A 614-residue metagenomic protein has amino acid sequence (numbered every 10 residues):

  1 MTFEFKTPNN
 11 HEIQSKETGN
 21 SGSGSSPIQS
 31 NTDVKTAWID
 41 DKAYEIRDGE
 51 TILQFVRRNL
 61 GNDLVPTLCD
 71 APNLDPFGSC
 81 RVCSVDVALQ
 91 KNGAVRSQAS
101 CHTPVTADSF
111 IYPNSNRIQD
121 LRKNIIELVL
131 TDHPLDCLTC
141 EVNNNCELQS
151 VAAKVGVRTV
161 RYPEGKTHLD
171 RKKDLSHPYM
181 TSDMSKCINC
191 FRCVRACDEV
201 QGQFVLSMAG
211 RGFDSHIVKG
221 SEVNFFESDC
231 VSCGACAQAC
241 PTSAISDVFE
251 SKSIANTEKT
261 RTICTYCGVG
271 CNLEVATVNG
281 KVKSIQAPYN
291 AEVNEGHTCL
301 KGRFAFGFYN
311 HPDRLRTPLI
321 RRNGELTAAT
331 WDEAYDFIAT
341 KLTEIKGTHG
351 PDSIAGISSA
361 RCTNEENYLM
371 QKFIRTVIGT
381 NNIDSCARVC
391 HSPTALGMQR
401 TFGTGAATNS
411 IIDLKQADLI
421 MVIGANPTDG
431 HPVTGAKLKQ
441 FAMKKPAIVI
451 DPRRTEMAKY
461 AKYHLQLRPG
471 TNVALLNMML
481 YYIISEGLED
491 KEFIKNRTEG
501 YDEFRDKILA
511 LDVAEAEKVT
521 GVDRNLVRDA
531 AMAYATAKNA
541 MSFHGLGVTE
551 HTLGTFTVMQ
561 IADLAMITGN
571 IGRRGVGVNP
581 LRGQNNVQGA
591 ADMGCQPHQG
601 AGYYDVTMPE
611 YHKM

Functional and structural regions predicted by a protein language model:
T2-K6, N10-H11, G19, P27 (+3 more regions): Fe-S ferredoxin-like electron-transfer domains and their immediately adjacent linker/connector regions across
K35, Y44-A107, N116-L121: N-terminal cofactor/phosphate-binding cores enriched in small/glycine residues, especially glycine-rich loops such as
K42-D48, Q286-Y289: A short N-terminal beta-strand-loop micro-motif at the entrance of redox/enzyme domains
N62-D70, D247-S253, G569-G572: Active-site phosphate-binding and catalytic loops of NTP-dependent enzymes
P134, S251-M614: Catalytic alpha/large subunits of respiratory electron-transfer oxidoreductases, centered on bis-MGD molybdoenzymes
